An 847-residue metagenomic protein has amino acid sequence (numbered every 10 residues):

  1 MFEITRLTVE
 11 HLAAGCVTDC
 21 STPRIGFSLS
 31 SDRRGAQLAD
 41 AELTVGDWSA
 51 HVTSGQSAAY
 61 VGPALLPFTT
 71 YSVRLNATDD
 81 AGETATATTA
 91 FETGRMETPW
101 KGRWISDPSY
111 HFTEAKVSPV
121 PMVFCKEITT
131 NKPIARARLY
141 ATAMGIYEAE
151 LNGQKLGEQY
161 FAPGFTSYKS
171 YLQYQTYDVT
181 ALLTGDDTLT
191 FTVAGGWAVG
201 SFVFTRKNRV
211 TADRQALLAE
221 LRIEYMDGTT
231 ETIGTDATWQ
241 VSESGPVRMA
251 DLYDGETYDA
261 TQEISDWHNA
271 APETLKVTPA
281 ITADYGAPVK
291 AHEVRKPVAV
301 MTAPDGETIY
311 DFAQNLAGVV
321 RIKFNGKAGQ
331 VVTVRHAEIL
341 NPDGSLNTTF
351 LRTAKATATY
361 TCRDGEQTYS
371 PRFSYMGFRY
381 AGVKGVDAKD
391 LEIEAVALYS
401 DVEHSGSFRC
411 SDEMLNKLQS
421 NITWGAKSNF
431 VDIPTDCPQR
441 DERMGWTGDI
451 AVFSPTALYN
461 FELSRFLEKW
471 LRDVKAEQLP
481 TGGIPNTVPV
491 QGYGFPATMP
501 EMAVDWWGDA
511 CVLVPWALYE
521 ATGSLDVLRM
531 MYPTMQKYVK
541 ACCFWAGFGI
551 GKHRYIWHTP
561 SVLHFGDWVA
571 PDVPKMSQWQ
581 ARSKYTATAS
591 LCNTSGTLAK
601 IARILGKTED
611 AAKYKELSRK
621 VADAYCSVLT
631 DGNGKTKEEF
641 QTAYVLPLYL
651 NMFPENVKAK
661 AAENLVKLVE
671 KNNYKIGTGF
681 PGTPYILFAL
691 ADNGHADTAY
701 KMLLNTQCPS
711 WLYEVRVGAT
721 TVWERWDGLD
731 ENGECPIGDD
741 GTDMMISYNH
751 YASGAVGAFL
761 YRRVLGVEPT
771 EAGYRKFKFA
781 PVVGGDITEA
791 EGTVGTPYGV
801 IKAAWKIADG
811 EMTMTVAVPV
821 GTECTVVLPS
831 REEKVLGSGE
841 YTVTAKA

Functional and structural regions predicted by a protein language model:
M1-R440, G448, R465-E468, T481 (+3 more regions): Extracellular/oxidizing-compartment recognition motifs
T84, P121, T142, S170-L172 (+21 more regions): Active-site-proximal structural scaffolding
A137-A141, L151, V319-E338, F373 (+6 more regions): Alpha-helical support elements that line or immediately flank enzyme active sites and cofactor-binding pockets
I146, D236-T238, S242, D390-N421 (+10 more regions): Active-site acid/base region of carbohydrate-active enzymes
L189, Y258, D441-E442, T447 (+9 more regions): C-terminal capping/lid segments that line or modulate ligand- or cofactor-binding pockets
R209, D213-E220, T232-E263, T282-E293 (+2 more regions): Non-catalytic C-terminal accessory modules of carbohydrate-active enzymes
T230, T308, Q367, T636 (+2 more regions): Hydrophobic residues embedded in beta-strands of well-ordered beta-sheets
